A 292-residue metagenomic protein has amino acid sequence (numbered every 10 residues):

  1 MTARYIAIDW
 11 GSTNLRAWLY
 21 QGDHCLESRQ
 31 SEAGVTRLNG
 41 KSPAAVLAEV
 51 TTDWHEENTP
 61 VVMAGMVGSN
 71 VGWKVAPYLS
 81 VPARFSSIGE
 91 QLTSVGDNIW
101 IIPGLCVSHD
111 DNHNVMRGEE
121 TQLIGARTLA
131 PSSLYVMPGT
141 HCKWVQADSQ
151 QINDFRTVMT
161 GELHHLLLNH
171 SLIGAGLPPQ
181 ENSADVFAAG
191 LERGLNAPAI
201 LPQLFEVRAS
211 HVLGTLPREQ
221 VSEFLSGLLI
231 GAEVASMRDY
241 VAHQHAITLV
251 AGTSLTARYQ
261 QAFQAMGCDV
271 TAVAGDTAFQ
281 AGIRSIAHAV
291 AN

Functional and structural regions predicted by a protein language model:
Y5-D9, P60-V62, S133-M137, T248: Short glycine-aspartate micro-motif
Y5-S42: Short glycine-rich, Thr/Ser-proximal phosphate-binding strand/loop in the N-terminal lobe of ATP-dependent enzymes
N14, Q244-A262: Glycine-rich phosphate-binding loops at beta-strand->alpha-helix junctions
L38, C106-P138, K143-R193, A197: Glycine-rich phosphate-binding loop plus the immediately following alpha-helix
E49-P60, V234-H243: Phosphate/pyrophosphate-binding loops at sites that engage ATP/ADP/AMP, CoA/4′-phosphopantetheine, polyphosphate
W54-H113, S149: Short beta-strand-loop/turn "lid" adjacent to the catalytic site in phosphate-handling enzymes
R193-V234: Adenine-nucleotide phosphate-binding core of ATP-dependent small-molecule kinases
A235, C268-N292: Glycine-rich phosphate-binding/hydrolytic loop that grips phosphoryl groups
